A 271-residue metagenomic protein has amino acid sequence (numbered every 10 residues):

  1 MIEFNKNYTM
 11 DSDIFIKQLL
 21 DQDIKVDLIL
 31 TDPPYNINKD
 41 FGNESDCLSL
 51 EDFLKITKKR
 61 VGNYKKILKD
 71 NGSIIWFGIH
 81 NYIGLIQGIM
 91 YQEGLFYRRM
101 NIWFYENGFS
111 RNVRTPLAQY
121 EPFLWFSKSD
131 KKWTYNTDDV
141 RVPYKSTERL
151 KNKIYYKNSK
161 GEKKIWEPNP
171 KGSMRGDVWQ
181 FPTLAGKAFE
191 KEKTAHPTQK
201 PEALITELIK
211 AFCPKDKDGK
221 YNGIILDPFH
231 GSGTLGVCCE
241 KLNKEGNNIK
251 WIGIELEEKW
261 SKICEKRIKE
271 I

Functional and structural regions predicted by a protein language model:
I2-I254, E258-S261: Core catalytic lobe of class I
C264-E265: Conserved SAM-binding loop
E270: Conserved phosphoryl-transfer catalytic core
